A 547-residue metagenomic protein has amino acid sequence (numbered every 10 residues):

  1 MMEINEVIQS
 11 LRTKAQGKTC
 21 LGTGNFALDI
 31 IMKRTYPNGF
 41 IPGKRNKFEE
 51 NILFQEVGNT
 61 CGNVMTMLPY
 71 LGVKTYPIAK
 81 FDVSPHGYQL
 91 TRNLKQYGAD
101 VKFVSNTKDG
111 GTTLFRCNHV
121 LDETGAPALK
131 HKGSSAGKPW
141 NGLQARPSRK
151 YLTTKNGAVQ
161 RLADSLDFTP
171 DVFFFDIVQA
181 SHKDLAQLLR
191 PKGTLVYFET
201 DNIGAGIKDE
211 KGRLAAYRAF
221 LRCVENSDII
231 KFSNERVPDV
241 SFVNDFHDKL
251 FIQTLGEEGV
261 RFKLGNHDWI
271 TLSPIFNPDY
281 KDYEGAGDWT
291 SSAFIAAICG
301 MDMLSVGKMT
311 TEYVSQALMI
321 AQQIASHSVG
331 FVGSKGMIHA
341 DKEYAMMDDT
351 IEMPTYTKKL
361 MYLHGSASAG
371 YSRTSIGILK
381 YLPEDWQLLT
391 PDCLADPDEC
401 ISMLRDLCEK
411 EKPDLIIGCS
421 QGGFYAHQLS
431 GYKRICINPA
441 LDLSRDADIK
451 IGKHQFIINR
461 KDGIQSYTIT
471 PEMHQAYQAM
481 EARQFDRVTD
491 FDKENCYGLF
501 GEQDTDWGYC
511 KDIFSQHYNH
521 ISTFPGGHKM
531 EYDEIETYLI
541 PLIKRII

Functional and structural regions predicted by a protein language model:
M2-G17, S241-P354: Conserved phosphate-binding/catalytic region of the ribokinase-like
M2-I78, D82-Q96, D279-Y280: Glycine-rich phosphate/adenosyl-contacting loop at the front of the ribokinase-like
P42-I52, Y70-V172, G193, Y344-I351: Conserved N-terminal subdomain of the carbohydrate kinase-like
N51-G58, I78-A79, E384-C400, T523: A short beta-strand-loop structural module common to alpha/beta enzyme folds
D171-F246, L250, G259: Conserved beta-alpha-beta core of the PfkB/ribokinase-like small-molecule kinase fold
P354-K410, H528: Active-site catalytic motif of lipid deacylating hydrolases and related acyltransferases
I417-H427: Gly/Ala-rich beta-loop-alpha elbow adjacent to hydrolase catalytic centers
K433-I547: The alpha/beta-hydrolase serine catalytic core
